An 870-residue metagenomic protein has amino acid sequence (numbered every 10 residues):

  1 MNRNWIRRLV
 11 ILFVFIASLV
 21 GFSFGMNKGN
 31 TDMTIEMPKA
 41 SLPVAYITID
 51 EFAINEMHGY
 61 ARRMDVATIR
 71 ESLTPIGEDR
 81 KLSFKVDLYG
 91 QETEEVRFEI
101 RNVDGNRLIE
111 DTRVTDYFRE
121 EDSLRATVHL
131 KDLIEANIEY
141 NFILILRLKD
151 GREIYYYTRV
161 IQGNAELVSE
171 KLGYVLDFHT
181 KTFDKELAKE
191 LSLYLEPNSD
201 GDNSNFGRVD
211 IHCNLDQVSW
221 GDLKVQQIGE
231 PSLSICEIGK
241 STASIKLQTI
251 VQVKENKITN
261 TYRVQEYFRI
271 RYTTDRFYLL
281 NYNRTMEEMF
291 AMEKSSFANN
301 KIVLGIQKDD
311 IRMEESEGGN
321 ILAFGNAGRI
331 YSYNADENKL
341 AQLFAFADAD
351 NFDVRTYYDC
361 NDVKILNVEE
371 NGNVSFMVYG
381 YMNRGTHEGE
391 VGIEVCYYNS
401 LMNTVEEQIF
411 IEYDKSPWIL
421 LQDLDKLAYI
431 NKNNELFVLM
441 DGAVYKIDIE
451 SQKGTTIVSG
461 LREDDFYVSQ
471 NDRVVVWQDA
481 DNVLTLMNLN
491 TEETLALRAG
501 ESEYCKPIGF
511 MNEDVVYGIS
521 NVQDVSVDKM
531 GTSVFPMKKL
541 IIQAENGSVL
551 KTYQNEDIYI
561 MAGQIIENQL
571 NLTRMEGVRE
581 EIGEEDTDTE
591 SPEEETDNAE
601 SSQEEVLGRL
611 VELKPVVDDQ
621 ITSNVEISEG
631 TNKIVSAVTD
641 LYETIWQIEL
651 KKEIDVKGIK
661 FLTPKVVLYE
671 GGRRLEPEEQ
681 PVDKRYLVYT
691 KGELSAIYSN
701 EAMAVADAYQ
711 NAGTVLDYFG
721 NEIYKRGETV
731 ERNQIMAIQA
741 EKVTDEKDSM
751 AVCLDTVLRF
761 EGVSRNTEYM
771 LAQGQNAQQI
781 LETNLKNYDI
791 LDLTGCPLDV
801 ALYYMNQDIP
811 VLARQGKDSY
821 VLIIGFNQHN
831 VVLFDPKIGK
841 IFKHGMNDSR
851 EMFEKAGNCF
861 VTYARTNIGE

Functional and structural regions predicted by a protein language model:
M1-I16, G25: N-terminal Sec-pathway targeting helices
S18-T31, A67-S83, E95-R119, T127-F142 (+3 more regions): Surface-exposed, charged secondary-structure patches
I35-L108, E139-R147, R152-D222, F297-L340 (+15 more regions): Core segments of small alpha/beta cavity-forming domains
E110-T112, Y282, L340-A349, V405-Y413 (+3 more regions): Beta-propeller fold detector
Y140, E237-V251, G372-V378, V515-S520 (+2 more regions): A short hydrophobic beta-strand element
S241-L279, N283, K837, K843: Exposed beta-sheet edge and beta->alpha loop/turn motif
A335-N338, S400-L401, D448-Q452, N488-E492 (+1 more regions): Short loop/turn segments that connect beta-strands within beta-propeller blades
E728-E870: Conserved active-site-adjacent core of cysteine acyl-enzyme catalytic domains
